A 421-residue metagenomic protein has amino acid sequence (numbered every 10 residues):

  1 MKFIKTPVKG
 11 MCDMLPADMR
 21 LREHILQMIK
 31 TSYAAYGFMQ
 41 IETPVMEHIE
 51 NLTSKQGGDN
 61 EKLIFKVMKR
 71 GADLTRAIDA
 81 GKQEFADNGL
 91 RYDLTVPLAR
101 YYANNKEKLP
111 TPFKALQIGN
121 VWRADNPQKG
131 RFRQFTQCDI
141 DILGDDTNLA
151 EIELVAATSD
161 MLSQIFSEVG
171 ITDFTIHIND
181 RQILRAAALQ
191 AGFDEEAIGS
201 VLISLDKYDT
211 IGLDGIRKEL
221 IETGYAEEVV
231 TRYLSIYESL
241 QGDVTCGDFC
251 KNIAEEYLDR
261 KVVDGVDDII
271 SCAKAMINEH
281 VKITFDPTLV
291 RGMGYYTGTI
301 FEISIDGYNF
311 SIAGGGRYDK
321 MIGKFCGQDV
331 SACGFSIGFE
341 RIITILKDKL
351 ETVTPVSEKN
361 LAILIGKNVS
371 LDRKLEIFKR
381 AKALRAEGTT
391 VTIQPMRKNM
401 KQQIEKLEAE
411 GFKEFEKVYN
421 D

Functional and structural regions predicted by a protein language model:
M1-Y92, V96, I152, A156 (+1 more regions): TRNA-binding/sensing appendages of the translation machinery
L21-Y36, E47-H48, K82-F85, D93-E107 (+3 more regions): Positively charged, Gly/Ser-enriched RNA/tRNA-binding surfaces
T53, R185-Q190, T344-L346: A short acidic (Asp/Glu
K55-D59, Q190-G192, T299, E408-A409: Short low-complexity, flexible loop/linker segments enriched in glycine and/or proline with clustered acidic
N60-R76, G192-L220: Acidic, His- and aromatic-enriched active-site or binding-groove loops in soluble protein domains that engage sugars
T175-A187: Glycine-rich, mobile lid/loop segments that gate access to catalytic sites or pores
I176, A197, R385-E387: Non-catalytic nucleic-acid-binding/docking modules located in mid-to-C-terminal regions of nucleic-acid enzymes
I176-N179, K207-L213, K261: Short acidic alpha-helix initiation/capping motifs at coil-to-helix transition points, especially at protein N-termini
